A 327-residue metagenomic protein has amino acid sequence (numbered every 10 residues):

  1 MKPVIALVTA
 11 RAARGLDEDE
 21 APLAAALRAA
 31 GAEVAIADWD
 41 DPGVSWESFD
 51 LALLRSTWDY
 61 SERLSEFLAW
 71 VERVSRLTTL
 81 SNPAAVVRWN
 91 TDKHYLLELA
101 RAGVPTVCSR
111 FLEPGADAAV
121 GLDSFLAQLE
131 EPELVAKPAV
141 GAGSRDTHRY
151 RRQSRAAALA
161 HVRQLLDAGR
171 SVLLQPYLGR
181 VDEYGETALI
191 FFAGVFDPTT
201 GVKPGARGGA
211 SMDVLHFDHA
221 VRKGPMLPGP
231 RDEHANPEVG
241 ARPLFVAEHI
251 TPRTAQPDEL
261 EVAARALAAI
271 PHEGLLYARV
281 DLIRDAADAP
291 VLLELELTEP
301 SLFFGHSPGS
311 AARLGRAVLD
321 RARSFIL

Functional and structural regions predicted by a protein language model:
M1-S81, V86-N90, H94, D117-V120: ATP-binding N-terminal substructure of ATP-dependent carboxylate-amine bond-forming enzymes
K2-T9, G15, V71-R76, A85-Y184 (+1 more regions): Active-site nucleotide/adenylate-binding loops and adjacent lid/helix of ATP-dependent enzymes
A12, D59, G141-A142, G179-R180 (+3 more regions): Short, solvent-exposed loop/turn segments at secondary-structure junctions
D40-P42, Q175-R180, V280-I283: Short, solvent-exposed loop/turn elements at beta->coil junctions and helix N-caps that rim active or binding pockets
E47, V104, L129-E130, L275 (+1 more regions): Structured loop/turn residues at beta-strand edges in well-structured enzyme cores
F49-L54, T187-F191, D288-S301: A short beta-strand motif that forms the metal-chelation/ATP-contact edge of phosphoryl-transfer active sites
R151-A266, I270, V291: Phosphate-binding site of ATP-dependent enzymes
A255-L327: ATP-dependent carboxylate activation and anion-phosphoryl transfer catalytic cores that bind Mg-ATP to form
